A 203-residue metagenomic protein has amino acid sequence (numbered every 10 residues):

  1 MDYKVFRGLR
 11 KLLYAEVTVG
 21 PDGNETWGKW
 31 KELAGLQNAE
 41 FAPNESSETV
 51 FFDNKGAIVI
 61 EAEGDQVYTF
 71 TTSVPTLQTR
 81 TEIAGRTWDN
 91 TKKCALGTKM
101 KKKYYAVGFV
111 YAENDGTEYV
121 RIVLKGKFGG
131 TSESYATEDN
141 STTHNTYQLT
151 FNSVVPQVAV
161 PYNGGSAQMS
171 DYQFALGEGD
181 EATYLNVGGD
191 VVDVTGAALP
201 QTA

Functional and structural regions predicted by a protein language model:
M1-E40, A198, T202-A203: Polar/acidic, low-complexity leader/linker segments enriched in S/T/G and N/D
P43-D53: N-terminal "mature-chain" segments and other terminal, solvent-exposed stretches
N54-I60, K93-G97, E133-N140: Catalytic micro-motifs at enzyme active sites that drive phosphoryl/nucleotidyl and oxygen chemistry
G56-T81, T143-P156: Oligomerization/assembly interface segments of phage tail-like spikes and tubes
V74-T79, R86, Y104-Y119, P156-A159: Long amphipathic alpha-helical segments
T76-T98: Charged, amphipathic alpha-helical segments
L96-T131, A136: Short helix-loop boundary/capping segments
G126-A203: Mixed-charge, glycine-accented linear interaction segment located at domain edges/termini
